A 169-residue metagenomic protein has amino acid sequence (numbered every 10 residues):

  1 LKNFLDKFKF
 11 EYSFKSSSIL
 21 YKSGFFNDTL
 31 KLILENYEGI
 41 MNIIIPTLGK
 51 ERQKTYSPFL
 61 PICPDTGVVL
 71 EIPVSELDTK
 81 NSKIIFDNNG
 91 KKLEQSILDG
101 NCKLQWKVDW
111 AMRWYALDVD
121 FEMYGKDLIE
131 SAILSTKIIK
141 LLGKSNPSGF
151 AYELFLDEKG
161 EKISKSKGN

Functional and structural regions predicted by a protein language model:
L1-M41, S135-T136, L142: N-terminal Rossmann-like or analogous alpha/beta NTP/dinucleotide-binding catalytic cores that position adenine
N36-G39, P46-N169: Alpha-helical recognition segments enriched in aromatics with Gly/Pro capping that present substrate-recognition
